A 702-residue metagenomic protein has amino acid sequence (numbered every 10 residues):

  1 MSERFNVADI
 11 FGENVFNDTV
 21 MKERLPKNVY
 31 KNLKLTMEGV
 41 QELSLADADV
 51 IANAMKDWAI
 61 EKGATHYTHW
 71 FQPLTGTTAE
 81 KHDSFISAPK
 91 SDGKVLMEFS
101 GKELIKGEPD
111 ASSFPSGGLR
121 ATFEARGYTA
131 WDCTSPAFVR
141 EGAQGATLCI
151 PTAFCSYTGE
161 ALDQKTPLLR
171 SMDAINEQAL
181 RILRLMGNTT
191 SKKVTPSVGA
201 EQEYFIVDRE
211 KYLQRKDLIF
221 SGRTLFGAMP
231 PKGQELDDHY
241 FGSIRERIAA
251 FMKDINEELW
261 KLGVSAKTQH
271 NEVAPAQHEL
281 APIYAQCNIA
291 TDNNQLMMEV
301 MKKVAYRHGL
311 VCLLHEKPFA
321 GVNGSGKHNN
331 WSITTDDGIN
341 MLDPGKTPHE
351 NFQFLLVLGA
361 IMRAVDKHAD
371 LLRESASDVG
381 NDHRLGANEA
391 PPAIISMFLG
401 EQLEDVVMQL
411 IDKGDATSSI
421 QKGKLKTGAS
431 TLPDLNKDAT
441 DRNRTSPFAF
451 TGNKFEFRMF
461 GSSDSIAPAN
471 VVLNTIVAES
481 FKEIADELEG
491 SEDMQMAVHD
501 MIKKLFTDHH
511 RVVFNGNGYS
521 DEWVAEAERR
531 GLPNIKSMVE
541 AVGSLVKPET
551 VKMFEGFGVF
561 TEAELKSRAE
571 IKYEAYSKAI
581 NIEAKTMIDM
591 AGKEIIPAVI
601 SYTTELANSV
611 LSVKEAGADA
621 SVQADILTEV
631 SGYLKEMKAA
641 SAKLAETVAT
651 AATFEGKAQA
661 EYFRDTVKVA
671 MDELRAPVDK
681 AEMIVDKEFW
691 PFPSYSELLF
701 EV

Functional and structural regions predicted by a protein language model:
M1-T19, S44, R245-S265: N-terminal-biased segments
E3-R4, D9-N14, T19-S100, K106-F123: Histidine/acidic residue-rich metal-binding segments in metalloenzymes
A48, Q72-P73, G101, R209 (+2 more regions): Short, ordered loop/turn segments at secondary-structure junctions
A64, T68-W70, T291-R307, I333 (+3 more regions): Hydrophobic/aromatic-rich, well-ordered segments within soluble, folded domains that form packed cores
G76-D92, P109-S112, G117, R215 (+5 more regions): Short linear, low-complexity motifs centered on an aromatic residue
A88-F123, D237, A360-I361, I484-D493 (+2 more regions): Short, intrinsically disordered, low-complexity segments enriched in Ser/Thr and Pro
A125-L314, N323-G326, I333-E570: Glycine-rich, acidic/polar active-site loops that bind/position phosphate-bearing ligands
I502, T507-V702: C-terminal amphipathic alpha-helical interaction region
